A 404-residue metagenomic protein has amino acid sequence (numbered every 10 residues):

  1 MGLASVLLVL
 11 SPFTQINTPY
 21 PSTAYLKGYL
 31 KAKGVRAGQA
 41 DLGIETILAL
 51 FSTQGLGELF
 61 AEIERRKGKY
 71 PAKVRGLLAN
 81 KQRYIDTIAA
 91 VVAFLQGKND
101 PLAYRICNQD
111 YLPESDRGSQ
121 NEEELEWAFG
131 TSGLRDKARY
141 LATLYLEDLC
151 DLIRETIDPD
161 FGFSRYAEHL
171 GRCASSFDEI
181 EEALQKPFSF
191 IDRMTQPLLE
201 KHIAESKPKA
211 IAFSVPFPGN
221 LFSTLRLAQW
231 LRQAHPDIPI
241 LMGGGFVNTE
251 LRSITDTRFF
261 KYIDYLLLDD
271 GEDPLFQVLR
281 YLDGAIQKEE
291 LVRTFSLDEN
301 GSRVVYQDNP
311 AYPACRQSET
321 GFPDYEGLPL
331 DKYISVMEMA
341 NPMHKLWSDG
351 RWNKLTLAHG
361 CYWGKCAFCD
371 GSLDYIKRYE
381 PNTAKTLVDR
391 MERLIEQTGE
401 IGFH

Functional and structural regions predicted by a protein language model:
G2-V6: Extreme N-terminal starter segment of soluble prokaryotic enzymes
L7-I16, F190-I191, K209-N220, L241-F246 (+2 more regions): Core AdoMet radical
V9, A40, S214, L241-G243 (+6 more regions): Generic beta-strand/beta-sheet core signal
V9-P12, P101-E147, I157, S335-D370: N-terminal pre-triad scaffold of radical SAM enzymes
F13-I16, P21-K31, R36-G55, G76 (+4 more regions): Glycine-rich beta-alpha loop elements in corrinoid/cobalamin-binding modules across cobalamin-dependent enzymes
E58-K69: Short, structured active-site "lid" loops
E147-L199, H344-G371, Y375, L387: Active-site cores of enzymes that catalyze phosphoryl transfer or operate on phosphate-rich substrates
Q317-S318, P323-H404: Radical SAM [4Fe-4S] cluster-binding motif and immediate context
